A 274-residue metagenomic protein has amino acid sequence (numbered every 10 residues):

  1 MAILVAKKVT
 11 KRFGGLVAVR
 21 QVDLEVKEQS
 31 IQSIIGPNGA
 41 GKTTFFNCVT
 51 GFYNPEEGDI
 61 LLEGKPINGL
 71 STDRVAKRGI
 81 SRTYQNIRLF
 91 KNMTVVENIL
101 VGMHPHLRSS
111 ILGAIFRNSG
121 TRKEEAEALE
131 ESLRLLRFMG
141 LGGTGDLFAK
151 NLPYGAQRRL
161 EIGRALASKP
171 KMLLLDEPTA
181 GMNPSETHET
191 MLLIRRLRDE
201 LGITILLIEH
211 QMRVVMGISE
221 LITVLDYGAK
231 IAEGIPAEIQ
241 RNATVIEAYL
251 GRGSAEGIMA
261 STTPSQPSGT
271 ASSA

Functional and structural regions predicted by a protein language model:
M1-A274: Glycine-rich phosphate-binding loops of nucleotide-dependent enzymes
